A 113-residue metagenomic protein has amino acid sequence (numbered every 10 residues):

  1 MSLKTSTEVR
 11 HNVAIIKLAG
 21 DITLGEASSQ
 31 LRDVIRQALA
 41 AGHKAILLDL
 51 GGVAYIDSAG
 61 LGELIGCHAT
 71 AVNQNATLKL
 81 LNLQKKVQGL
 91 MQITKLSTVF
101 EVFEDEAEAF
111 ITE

Functional and structural regions predicted by a protein language model:
M1-K17: Short beta-strand/loop segment at the start of cytosolic alpha/beta domains
A19, E106: Residues at the C-termini of beta-strands that transition into short coil/loop
I22-F100: Amphipathic alpha-helical interaction surfaces in cytosolic regulatory modules
K85, A107-E108: Acidic phosphotransfer microenvironment of two-component signaling modules
E101-D105: Short acidic-hydrophobic, aromatic-tinged amphipathic segments that line or gate anion-handling sites
F110-E113: Short hydrophobic/aromatic patches at helix-to-coil boundaries
